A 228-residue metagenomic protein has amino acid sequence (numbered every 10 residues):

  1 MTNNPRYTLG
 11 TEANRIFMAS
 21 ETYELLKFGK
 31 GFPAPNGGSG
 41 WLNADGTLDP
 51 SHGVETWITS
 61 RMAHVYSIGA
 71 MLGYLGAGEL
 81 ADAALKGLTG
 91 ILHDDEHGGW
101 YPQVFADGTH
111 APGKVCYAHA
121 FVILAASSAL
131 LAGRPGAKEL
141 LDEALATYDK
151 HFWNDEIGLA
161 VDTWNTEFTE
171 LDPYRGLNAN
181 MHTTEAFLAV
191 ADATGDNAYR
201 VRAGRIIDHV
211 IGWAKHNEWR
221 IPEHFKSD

Functional and structural regions predicted by a protein language model:
M1-D228: Glycan-recognition and catalytic cores of secretory/periplasmic carbohydrate-active enzymes
